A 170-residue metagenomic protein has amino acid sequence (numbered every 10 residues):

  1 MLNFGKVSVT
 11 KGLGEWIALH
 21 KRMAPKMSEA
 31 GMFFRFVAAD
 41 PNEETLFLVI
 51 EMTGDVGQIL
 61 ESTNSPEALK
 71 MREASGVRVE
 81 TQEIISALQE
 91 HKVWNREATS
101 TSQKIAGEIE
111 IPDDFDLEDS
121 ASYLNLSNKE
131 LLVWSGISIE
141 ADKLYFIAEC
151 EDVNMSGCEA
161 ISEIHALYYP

Functional and structural regions predicted by a protein language model:
M1-P170: Short S/T/G/P-rich N-terminal loop/turn motif that feeds into the first structured element of a domain
